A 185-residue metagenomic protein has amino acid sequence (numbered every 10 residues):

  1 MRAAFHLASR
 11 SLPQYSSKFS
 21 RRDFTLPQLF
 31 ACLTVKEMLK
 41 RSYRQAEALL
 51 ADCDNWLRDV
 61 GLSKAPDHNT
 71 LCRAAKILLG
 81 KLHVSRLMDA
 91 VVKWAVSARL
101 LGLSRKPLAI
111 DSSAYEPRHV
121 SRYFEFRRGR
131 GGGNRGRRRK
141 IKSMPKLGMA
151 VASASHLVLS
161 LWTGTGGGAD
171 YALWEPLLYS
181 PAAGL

Functional and structural regions predicted by a protein language model:
M1-M38: Basic, short loop/linker segments at the boundary and entry of helix-turn-helix/winged-helix-like folds
Y15-R21, W56-V60, R135: A short glycine/serine-rich beta->alpha loop
R21, L26-P27, M38, R44 (+3 more regions): Polybasic low-complexity intrinsically disordered regions
K36-E37, D54-L57, A75: Short amphipathic alpha-helical interaction patches enriched in hydrophobic/aromatic residues with interspersed Lys/Arg
R44-D59: DNA-recognition alpha helix
D59-L79: Major-groove recognition helix of helix-turn-helix-like DNA-binding domains
